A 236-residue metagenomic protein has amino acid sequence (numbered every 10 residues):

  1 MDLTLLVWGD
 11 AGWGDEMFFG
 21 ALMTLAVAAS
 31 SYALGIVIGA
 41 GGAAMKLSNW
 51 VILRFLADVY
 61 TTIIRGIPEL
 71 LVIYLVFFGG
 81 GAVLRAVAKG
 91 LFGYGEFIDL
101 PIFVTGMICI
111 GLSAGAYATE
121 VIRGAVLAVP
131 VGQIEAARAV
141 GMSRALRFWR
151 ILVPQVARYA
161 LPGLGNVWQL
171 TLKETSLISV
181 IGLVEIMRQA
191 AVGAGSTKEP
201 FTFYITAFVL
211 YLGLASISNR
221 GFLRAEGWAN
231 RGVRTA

Functional and structural regions predicted by a protein language model:
M1-A236: Transmembrane alpha-helices and adjacent helix-loop boundaries
